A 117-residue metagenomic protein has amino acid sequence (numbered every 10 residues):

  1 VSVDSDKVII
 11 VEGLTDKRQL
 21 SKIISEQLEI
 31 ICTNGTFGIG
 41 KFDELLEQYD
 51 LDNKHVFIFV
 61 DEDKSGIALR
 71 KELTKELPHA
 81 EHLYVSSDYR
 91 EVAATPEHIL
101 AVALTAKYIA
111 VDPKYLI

Functional and structural regions predicted by a protein language model:
V1-V11: A short, flexible N-terminal coil/short beta segment enriched in small residues
S2-V3, K22-I117: TOPRIM fold recognition
V11-G13, G38: A general structural motif
G13-L14, E62: Helix N-cap/beta->alpha junction signal
D16-Q19: Short N-terminal binding/cap micro-motifs at the start of the first secondary-structure element
